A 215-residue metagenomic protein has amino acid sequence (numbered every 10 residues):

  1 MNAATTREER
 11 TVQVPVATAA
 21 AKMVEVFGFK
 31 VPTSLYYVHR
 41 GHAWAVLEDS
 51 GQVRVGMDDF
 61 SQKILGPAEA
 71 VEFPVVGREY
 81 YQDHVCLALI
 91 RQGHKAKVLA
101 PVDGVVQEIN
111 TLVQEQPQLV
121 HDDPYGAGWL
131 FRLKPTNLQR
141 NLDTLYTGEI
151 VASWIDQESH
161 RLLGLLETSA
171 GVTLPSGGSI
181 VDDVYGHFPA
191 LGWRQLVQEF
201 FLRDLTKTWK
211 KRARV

Functional and structural regions predicted by a protein language model:
M1-V215: Contiguous, well-folded functional domains in the mature portion of proteins
